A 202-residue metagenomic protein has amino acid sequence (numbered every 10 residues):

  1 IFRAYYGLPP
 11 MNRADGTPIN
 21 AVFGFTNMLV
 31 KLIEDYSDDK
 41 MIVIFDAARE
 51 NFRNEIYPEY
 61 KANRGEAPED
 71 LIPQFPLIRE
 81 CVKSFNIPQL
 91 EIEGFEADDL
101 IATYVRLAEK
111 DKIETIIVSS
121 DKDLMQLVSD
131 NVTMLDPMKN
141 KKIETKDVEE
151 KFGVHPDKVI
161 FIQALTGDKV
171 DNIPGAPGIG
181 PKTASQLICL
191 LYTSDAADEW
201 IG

Functional and structural regions predicted by a protein language model:
I1-I42, D46, F52-R53: Non-catalytic, usually N-terminal nucleic-acid engagement modules in DNA/RNA processing proteins
P9-N12, A62-S194: Extended two-metal-dependent nuclease catalytic cores across DNA- and RNA-processing enzymes
V30, R106, D198-E199: Residue-level marker of positions within ordered structural domains that often coincide with functionally constrained
F45, G167, A197-D198: Intrinsic disorder/low-complexity signal
A48, K122, I201: Short, glycine/serine-rich, charged loops/turns that create anion-binding and catalytic segments at active sites
N51-K61: Short beta-strand-loop
Y192-G202: Single conserved hydrophobic/aromatic residue that forms the stacking wall/gate of nucleotide- or nucleobase-binding
